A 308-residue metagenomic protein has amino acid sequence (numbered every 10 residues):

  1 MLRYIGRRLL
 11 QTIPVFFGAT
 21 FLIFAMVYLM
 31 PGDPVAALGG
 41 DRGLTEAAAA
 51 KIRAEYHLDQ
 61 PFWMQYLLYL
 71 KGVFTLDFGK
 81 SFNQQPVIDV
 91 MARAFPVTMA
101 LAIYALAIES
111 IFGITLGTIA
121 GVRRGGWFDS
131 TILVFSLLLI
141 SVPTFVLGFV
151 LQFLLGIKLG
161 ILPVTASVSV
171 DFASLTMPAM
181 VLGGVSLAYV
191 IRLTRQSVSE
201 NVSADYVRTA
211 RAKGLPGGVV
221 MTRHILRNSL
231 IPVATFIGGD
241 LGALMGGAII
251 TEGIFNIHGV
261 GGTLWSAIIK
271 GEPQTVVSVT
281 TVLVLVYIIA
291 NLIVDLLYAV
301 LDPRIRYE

Functional and structural regions predicted by a protein language model:
L2-Y4, R93-F128, T144, V168-E308: Alpha-helical transmembrane segments of integral membrane proteins, especially multi-pass inner/plasma-membrane
T12, T20, R42-G43, L137 (+4 more regions): Residue-level recognition of pore/gate-forming positions within transmembrane alpha-helices of multi-pass
V15, R123-R124, F128-L138, V142-T144: Small-residue-rich alpha-helical segments with characteristic i,i+4
V15-L67, L159-M177: Hydrophobic alpha-helical transmembrane segments of membrane transport/permease proteins and related membrane-embedded
L22-L29, K71-G72, V134-P163, V181-V185: Membrane-water interface segments at the C-terminal ends of transmembrane alpha-helices in multi-pass inner-membrane
R53-F62, D77-I88, V168-D171, L182 (+1 more regions): Membrane-interfacial helix-loop-helix junctions in multi-pass membrane proteins
D59-I114: An internal, D/E-rich "acidic patch" concept
